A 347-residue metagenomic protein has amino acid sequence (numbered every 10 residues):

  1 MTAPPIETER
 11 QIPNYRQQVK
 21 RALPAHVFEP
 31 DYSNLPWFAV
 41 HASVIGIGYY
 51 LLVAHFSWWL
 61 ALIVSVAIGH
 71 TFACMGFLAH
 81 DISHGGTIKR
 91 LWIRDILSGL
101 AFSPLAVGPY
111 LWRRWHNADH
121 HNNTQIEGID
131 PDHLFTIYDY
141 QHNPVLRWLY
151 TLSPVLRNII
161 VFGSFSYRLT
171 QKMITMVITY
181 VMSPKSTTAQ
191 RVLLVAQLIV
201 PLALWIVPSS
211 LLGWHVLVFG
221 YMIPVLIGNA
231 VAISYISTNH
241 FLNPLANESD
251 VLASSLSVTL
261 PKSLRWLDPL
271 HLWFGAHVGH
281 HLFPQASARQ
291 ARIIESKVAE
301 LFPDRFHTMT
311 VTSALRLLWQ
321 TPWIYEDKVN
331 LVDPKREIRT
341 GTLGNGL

Functional and structural regions predicted by a protein language model:
M1-N14, V332, R336-L347: Transit-peptide-like, low-complexity N-terminal presequences and other terminal intrinsically disordered regions
M1-V19, I159-I174: Short, charged cytosolic
R21-V27: Cytosolic juxtamembrane amphipathic/interface segments immediately preceding and feeding into a transmembrane helix
F28-M75, P104-L105, S153-R168, S186-Y235: Alpha-helical bilayer-embedded segments of polytopic membrane proteins, i.e., transmembrane/intramembrane helices
G69, A73-A79, S83-L193, P244 (+1 more regions): Membrane-embedded catalytic scaffold of the fatty acid hydroxylase/desaturase
Y221-M222, T238-N239, H281, A286: Active-site proximal loops enriched in glycine and acidic residues that flank catalytic Cys/His/Asp and coordinate
G228-A232, I236, A276-H277, R292 (+2 more regions): Feature representing long, continuous alpha-helical segments
S234-P244: Transmembrane-cytosolic junction motif
